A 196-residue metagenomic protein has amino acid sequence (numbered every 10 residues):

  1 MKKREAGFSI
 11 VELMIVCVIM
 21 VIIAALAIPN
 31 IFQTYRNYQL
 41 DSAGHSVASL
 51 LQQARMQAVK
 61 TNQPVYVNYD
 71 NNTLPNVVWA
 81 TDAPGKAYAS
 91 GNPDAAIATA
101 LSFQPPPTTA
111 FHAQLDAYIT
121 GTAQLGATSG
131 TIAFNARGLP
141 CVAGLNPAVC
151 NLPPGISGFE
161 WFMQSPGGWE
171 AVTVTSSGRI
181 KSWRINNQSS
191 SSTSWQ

Functional and structural regions predicted by a protein language model:
M1-F8: N-terminal leader/signal peptides at the extreme start of proteins
K2, M14, L26-Q39, H45 (+4 more regions): N-terminal helix-rich module
S9, M14-C17: Hydrophobic alpha-helical transmembrane segments of integral membrane proteins, especially multi-pass transporters
V16-A24: Hydrophobic membrane-insertion alpha-helices, especially the h-region of bacterial N-terminal signal peptides
